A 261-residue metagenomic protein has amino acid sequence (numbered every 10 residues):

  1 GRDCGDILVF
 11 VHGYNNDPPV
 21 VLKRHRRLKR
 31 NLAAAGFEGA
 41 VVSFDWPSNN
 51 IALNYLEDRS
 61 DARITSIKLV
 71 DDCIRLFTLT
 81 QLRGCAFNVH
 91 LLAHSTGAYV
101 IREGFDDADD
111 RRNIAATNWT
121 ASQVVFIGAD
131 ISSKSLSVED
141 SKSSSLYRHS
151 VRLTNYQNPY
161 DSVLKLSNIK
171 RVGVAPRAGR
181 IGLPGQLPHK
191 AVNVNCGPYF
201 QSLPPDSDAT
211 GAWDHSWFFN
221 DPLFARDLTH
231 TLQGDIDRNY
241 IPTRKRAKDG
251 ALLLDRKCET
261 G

Functional and structural regions predicted by a protein language model:
G1-D6: Proline/glycine-enriched tight loop/beta-turn segments at coil->beta junctions that connect or precede beta-strands
V9-G13, H94-S95: The conserved beta1-alpha1 loop
Y14-N16, L22-R26, A33-N88, F105-G261: Lipolytic serine-hydrolase domain surface
P18-P19, Y99: Loop/helix-junction capping segments adjacent to catalytic residues or to phosphate/diphosphate-binding pockets
L69, L92-G97, I101: Gly/Ala-rich beta-loop-alpha elbow adjacent to hydrolase catalytic centers
